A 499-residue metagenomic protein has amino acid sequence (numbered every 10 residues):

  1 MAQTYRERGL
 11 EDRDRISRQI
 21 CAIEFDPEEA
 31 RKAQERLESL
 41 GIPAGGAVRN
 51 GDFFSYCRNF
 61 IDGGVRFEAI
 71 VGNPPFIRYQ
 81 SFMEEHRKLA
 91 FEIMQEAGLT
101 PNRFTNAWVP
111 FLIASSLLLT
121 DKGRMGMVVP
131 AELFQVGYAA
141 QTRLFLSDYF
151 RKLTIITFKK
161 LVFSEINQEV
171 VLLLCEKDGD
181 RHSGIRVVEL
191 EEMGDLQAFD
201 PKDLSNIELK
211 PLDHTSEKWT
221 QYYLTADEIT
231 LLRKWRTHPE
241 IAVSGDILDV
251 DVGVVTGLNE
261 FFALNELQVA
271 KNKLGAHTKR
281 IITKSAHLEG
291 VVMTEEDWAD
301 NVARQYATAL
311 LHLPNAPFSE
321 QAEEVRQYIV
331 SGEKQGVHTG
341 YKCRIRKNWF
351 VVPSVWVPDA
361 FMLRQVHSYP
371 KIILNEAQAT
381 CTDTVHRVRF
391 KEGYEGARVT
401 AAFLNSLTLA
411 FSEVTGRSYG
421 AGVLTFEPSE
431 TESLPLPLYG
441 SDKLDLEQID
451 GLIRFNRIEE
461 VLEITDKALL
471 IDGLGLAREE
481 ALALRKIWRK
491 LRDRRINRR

Functional and structural regions predicted by a protein language model:
M1-Q3: Motif I (Walker A/P-loop) of helicase-class P-loop NTPases
Y5-R6, R15-S17, I23-K32, I42 (+1 more regions): Signature of N6-adenine DNA methyltransferases within the class I
F25-E28, K32, A69, A107-P110 (+13 more regions): Generic recognition of stable, solvent-exposed alpha-helical segments in well-folded globular domains
E228-G451, K467-A468: Polybasic, glycine- and aromatic-enriched phosphate-binding surface used to engage nucleic acids
W356-V357, L363, L474-R499: Short, amphipathic C-terminal "tail helix"
L434, L438-W488: Extended amphipathic alpha-helical segments enriched in small hydrophobics
